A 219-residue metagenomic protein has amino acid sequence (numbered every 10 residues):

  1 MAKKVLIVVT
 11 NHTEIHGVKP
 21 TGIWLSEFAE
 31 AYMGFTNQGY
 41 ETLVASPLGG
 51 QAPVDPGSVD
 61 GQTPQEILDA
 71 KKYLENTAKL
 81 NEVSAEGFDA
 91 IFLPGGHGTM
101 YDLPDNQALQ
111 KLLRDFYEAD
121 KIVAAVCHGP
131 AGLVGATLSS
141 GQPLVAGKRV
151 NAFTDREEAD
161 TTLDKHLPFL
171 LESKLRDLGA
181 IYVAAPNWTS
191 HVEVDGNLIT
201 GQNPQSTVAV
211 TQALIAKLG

Functional and structural regions predicted by a protein language model:
M1-A119, A131-G219: Extended, subdomain-level signal for the structured scaffold at the beginning of enzyme domains
V123-A124: Conserved, well-structured core segments that form or line functional sites
C127: Alpha-helical segment proximal to the catalytic Tyr-Lys
